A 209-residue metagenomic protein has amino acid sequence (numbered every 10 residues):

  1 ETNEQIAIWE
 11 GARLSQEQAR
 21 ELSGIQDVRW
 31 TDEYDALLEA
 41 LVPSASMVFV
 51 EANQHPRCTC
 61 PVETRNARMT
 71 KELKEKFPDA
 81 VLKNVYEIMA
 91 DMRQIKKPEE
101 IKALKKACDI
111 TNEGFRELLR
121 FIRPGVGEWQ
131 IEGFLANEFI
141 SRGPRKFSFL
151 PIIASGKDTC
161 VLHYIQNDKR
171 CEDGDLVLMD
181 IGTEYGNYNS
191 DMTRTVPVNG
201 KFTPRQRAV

Functional and structural regions predicted by a protein language model:
E1-V209: Active-site neighborhoods and metal-handling regions in enzymes and metal-associated proteins
